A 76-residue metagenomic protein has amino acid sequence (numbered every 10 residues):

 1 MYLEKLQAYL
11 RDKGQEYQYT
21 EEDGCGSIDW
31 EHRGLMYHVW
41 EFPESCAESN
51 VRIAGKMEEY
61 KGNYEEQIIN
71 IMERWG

Functional and structural regions predicted by a protein language model:
M1-D29, N50-G62, E66, R74: Negatively charged, low-complexity tracts enriched in Asp/Glu with abundant Ser/Thr
G24-C25, G34-M36: Short, surface-exposed coil-to-beta transition loops
I28-E31, W40: Short beta-strand element of the conserved SAM-dependent methyltransferase core
L35-A54: Short, conserved beta-strand/beta-arch hydrophobic-aromatic motifs that form part of recognition grooves or interface
